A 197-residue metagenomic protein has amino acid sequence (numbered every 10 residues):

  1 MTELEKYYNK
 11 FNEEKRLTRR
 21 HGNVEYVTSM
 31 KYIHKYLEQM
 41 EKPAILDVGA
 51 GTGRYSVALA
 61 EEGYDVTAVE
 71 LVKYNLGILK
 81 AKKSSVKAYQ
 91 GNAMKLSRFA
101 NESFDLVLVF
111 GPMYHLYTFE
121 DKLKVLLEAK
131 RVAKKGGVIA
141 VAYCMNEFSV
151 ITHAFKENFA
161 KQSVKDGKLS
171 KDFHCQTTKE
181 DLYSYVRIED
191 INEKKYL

Functional and structural regions predicted by a protein language model:
M1-M40, R54, A58: Conserved class I S-adenosyl-L-methionine
K42-G49: Conserved class I S-adenosyl-L-methionine
R54-K95: Class I SAM-dependent methyltransferase SAM/SAH-binding core
S97-V107: A short acidic, Gly/Pro-enriched loop at the edge of an enzyme's catalytic core that lines a small-molecule cofactor
L106-E120: A short SAM/SAH-binding and catalytic strip from SAM-dependent methyltransferases
L116, C175-D190: Acceptor-substrate binding/catalytic loop of class I
L123-K135: A short glycine-rich, Lys/Arg-flanked "PGG" loop and its adjoining helix->strand segment in the class I
V138-G167: Conserved class I S-adenosyl-L-methionine
